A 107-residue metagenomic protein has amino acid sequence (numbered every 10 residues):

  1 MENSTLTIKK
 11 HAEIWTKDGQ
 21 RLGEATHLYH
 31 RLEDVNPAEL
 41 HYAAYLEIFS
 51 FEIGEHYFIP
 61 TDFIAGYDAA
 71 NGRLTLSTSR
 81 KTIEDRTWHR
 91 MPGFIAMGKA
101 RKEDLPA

Functional and structural regions predicted by a protein language model:
M1-A107: Peripheral interaction segments used for macromolecular assembly
